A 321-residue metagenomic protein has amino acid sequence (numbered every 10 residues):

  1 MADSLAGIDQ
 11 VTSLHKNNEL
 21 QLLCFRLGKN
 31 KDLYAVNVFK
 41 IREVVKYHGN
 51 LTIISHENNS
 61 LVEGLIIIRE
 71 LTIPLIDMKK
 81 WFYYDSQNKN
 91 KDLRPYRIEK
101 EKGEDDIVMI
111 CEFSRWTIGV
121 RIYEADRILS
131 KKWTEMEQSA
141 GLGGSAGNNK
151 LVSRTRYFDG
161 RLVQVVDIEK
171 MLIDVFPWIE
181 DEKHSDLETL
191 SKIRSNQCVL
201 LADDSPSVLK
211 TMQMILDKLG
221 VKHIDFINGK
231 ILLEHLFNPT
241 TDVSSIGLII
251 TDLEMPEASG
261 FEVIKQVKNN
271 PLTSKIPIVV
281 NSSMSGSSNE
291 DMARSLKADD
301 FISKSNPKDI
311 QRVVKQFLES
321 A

Functional and structural regions predicted by a protein language model:
A2-Y157, L162: Conserved secondary-structure micro-motifs at functional edges
S195-S207, M212-L216, I249: Conserved acidic segment of CheY-like receiver
D225-L248: Acidic, metal-coordinating helix/loop segments flanking the phosphotransfer/catalytic sites of two-component signaling
N228, S259-E262: Acidic catalytic/metal-coordinating carboxylates
D252-L253, S282: Active-site residues of response regulator receiver
M255-E257, G286: The feature encodes the CheY-like receiver
F261-S274: Short amphipathic alpha-helix used as the core "switch/output" element in two-component signaling
V279-N281, K304: Hydrophobic/aromatic residues positioned on beta-strands within the core alpha/beta folds
